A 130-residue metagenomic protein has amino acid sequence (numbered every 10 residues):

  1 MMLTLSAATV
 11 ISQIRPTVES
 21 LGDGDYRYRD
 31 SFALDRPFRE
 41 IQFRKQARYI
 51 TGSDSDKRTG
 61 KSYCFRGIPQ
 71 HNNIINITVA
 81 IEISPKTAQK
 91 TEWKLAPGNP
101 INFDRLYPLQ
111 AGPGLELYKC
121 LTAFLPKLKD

Functional and structural regions predicted by a protein language model:
M1-S6: Bacterial N-terminal signal peptides
A8-V10: Intrinsic disorder/low-complexity segments in short proteins, especially the signal peptide and propeptide regions
S12-P37: Tryptophan-anchored aromatic micro-motifs
D23-D25, Y49, C64, I74: Exposed beta-strand and adjacent loop surfaces of beta-rich binding modules that mediate intermolecular recognition
Y26-F32, T51-K57, T78-A80: Short beta-strand segments that buttress and anchor functional surface loops
L34-I68: N-terminal glycine/threonine-rich, aromatic-flanked beta-hairpin/loop signature
P69, I74-D130: Beta-sheet ligand-binding and adhesion/scaffold domains
